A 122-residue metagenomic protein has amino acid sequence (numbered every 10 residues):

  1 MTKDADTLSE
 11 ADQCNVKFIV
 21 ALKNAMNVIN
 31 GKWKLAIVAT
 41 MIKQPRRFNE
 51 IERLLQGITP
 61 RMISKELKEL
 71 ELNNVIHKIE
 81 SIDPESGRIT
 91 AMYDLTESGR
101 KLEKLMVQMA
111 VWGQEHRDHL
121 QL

Functional and structural regions predicted by a protein language model:
M1-V20, L54, I79: Recognition helices and adjacent regulatory flanks at domain boundaries
T2-E10, A39, D94-L122: Amphipathic alpha-helical dimerization/coiled-coil segments that flank or bridge DNA-binding/regulatory modules
K17-M62, K68, I82-E85, I89-Y93: N-terminal helix-turn-helix DNA-binding core of bacterial DNA-binding proteins
R46, K68, L72, K104-V107: Generic structural signal for well-ordered, non-membrane alpha-helices
G57-I58, E71-N73, L122: Juxtamembrane/interface motifs at transmembrane-helix termini
L72-S81: A short, conserved structural fragment
